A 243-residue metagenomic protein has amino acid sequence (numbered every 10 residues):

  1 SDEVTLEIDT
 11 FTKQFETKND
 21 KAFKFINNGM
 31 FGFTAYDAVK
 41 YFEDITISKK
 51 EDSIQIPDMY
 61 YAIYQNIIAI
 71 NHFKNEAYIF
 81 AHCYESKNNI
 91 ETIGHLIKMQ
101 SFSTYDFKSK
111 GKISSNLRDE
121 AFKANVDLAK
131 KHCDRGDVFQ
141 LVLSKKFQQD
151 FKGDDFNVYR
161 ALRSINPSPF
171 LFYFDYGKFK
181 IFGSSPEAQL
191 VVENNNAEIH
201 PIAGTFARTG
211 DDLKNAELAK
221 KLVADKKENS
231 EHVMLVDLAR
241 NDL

Functional and structural regions predicted by a protein language model:
S1-L243: Extended alpha-helical targeting/anchoring segments, especially N-terminal organellar/secretory targeting helices
